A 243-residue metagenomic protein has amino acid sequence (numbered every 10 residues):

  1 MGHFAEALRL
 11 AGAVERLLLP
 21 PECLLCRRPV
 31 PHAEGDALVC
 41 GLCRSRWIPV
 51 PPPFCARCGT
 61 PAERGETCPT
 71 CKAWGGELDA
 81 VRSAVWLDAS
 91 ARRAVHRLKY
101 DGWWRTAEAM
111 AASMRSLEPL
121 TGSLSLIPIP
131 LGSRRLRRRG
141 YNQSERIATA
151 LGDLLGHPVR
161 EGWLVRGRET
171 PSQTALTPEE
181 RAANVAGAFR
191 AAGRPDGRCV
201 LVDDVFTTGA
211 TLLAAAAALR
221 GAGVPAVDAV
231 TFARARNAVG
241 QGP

Functional and structural regions predicted by a protein language model:
M1-P243: Glycine-rich phosphate/pyrophosphate-handling loop used in enzymes and phosphotransfer proteins
